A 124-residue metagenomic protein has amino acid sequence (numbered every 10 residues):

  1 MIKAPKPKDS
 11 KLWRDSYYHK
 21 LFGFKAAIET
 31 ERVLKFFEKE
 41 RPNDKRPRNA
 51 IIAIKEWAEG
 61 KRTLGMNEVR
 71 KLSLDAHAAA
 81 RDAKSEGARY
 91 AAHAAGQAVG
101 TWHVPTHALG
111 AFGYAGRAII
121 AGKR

Functional and structural regions predicted by a protein language model:
I2-R124: Structured binding/interaction patches within domain cores
